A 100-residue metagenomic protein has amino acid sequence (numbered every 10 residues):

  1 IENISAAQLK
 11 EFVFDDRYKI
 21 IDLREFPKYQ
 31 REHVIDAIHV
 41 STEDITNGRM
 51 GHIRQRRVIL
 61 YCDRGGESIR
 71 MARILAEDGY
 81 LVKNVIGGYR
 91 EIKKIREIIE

Functional and structural regions predicted by a protein language model:
I1-K19, F26-R57, D63-E100: Rhodanese-like catalytic fold shared by cysteine-dependent sulfurtransferases and DSP/PTP-type phosphatases
